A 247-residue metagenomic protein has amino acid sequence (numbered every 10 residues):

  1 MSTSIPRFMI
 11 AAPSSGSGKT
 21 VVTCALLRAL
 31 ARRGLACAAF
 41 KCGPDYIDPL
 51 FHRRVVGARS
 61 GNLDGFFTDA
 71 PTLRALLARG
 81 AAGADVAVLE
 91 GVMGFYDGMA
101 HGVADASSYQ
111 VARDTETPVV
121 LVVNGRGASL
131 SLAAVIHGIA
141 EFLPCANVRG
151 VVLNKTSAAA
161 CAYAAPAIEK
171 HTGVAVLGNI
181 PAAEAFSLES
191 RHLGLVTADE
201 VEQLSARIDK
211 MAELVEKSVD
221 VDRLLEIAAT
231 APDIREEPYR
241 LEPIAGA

Functional and structural regions predicted by a protein language model:
S2-V21, L27-T115, V119, V123-G150 (+1 more regions): ATP-dependent carboxylate-amine ligase catalytic core
S129-I244: Internal gly/pro-rich beta-alpha loop/helix module that stabilizes soluble enzyme cofactors or their anionic handles
A247: Phosphate-binding active sites in nucleotide-utilizing proteins
